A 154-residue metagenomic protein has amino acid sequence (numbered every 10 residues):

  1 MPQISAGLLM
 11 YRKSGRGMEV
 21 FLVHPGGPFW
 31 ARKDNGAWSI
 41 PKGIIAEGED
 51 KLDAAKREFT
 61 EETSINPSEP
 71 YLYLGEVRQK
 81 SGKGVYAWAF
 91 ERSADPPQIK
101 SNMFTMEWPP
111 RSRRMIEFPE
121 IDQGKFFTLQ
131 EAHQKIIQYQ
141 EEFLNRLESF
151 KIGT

Functional and structural regions predicted by a protein language model:
M1-S39, W88: N-terminal strand-loop-strand
G15-R16, G27-W30, A46, S81 (+1 more regions): Short, charged/polar surface micro-motifs in flexible loops or helix N-caps
S39-L74, T128: The catalytic Nudix box helix
E76-R113, K125, L147: Active-site-adjacent beta-strand/loop module that shapes the phosphate/pyrophosphate-binding cleft
R114-Q130: Alpha-helix-centered segments that form part of catalytic cores
K125, L129-T154: Charged phosphate-binding loop/patch that engages nucleotide di/tri-phosphates or the phosphate backbone of nucleic
